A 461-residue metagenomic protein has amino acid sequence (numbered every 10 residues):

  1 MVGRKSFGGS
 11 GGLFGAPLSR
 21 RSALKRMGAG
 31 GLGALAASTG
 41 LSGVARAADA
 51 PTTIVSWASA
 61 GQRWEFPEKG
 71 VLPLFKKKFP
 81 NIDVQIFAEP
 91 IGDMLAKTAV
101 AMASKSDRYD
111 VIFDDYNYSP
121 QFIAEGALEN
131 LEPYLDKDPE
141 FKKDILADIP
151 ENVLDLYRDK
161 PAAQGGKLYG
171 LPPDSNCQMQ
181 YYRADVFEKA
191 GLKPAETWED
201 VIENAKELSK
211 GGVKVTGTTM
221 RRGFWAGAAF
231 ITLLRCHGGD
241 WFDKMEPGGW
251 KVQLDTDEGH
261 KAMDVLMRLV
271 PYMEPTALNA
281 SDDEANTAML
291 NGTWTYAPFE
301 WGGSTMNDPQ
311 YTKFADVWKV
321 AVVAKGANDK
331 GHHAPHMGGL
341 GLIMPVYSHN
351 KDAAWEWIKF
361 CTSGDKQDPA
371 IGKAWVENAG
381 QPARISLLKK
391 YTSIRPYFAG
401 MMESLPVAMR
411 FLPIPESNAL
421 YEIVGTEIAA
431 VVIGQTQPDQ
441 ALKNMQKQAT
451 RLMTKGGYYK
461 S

Functional and structural regions predicted by a protein language model:
M1-S22, A37: N-terminal secretory signal peptides
S6, E132-E151, G239-K261, P309-K313 (+4 more regions): Short, solvent-exposed loop/beta-turn-alpha elements that line the ligand-binding surface or hinge of extracytoplasmic
A50-Q62, I82-F87, D110-V111, T216: Short, well-ordered beta-strand elements
G61-D83, V424, L442: Short, polar/charged alpha-helical segment
E65, D136-E140, G302-F314, G326-T426 (+1 more regions): C-terminal lobe and pocket-closing loops of periplasmic/extracytoplasmic Venus-flytrap solute-binding proteins
Y116-C177, K319-V322: Hinge/lid segment of periplasmic solute-binding proteins
R158-P173, Q178, I202-K251, W294-T295: Extracytoplasmic/periplasmic solute-binding protein
A205-G211, P247-N279, V323: Glycine-centered hinge/linker elements that transmit conformational signals in sensory and ligand-binding systems
